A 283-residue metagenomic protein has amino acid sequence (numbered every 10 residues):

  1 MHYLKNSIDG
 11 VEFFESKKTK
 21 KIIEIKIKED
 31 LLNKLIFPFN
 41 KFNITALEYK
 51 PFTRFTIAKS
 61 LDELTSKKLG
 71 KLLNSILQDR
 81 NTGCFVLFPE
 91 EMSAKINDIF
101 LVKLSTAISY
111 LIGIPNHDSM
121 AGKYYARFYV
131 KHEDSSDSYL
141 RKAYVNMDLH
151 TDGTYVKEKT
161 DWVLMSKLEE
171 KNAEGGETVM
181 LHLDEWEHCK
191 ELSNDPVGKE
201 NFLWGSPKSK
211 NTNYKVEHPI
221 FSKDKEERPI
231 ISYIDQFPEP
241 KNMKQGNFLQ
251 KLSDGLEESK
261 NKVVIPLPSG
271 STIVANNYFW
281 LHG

Functional and structural regions predicted by a protein language model:
M1-L72, D79-F85, R127-S269, V274-G283: Active-site environment of non-heme Fe oxygenases that use a 2-His-1-carboxylate facial triad
S66-S93, D98-P115: N-terminal functional module of multi-domain proteins
P89, S119-K123, S166: Glycine-rich, histidine-containing beta strand-loop boundary motifs that form or position
N97-M120, P240-L256: Signature of the catalytic double-stranded beta-helix
T106-L140: A gly/proline- and charged-residue-enriched helix-loop-helix capping module
